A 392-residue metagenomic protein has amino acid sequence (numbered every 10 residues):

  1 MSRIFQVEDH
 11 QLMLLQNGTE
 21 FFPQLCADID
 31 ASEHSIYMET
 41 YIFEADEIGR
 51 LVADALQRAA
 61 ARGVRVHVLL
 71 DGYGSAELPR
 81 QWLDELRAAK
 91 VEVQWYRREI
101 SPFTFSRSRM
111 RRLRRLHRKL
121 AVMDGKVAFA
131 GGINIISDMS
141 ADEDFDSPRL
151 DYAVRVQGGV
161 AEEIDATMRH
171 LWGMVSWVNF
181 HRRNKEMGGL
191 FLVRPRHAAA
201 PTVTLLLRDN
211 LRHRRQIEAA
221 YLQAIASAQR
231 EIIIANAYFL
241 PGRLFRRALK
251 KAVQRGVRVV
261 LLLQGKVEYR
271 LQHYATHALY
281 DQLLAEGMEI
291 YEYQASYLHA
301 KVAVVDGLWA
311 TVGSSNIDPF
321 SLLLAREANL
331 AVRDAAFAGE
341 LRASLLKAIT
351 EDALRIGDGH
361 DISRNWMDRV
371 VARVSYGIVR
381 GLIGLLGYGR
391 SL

Functional and structural regions predicted by a protein language model:
M1-L392: Charged, low-complexity intrinsically disordered terminal segments
